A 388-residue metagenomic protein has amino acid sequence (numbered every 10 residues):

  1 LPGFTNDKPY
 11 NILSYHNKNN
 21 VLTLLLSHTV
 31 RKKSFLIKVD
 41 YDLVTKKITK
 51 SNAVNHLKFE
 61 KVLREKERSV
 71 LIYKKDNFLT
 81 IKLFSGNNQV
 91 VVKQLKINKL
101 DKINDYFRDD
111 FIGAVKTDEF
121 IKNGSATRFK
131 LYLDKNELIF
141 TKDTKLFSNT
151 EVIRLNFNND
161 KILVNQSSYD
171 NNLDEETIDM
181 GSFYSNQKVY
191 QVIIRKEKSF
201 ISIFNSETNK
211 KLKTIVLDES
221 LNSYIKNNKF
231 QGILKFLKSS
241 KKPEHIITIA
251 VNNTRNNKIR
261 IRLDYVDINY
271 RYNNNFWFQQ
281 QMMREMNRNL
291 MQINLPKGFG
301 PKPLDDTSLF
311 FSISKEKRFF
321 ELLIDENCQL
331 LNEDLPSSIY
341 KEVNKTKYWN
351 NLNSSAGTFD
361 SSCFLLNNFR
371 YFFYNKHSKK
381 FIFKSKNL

Functional and structural regions predicted by a protein language model:
P2-N6, V92-G124, I162-E176, T214-P243 (+2 more regions): Surface-exposed loop and turn segments in beta-propeller and other repeat-based domains that flank or scaffold
T5-N17, A53-R68, S125-K130, N172-Y184 (+3 more regions): Repeated scaffold domains used in trafficking and secretory/extracellular systems, primarily beta-propellers
N19-L22, K66-S69, K135-L138, S185-Q187 (+1 more regions): Short coil/turn segments that connect the beta-strands within blades of beta-propeller domains
V30-V39, D76-V92, R128, L146-N156 (+3 more regions): Structural motif
L43-S69, K74-F78, K93-I103: Asp-box/WD-like beta-propeller blade repeats and closely related beta-sheet repeat scaffolds
I121-K235: Long, internal scaffold/assembly segments composed of regular secondary structure
E137-K142, I249-N269, N368-F373: Short, hydrophobic/proline-enriched secondary-structure or compact coil segments at domain edges
S354-L388: Blade-level signature of beta-propeller repeat domains, shared across WD40, Kelch, NHL, RCC1 and BNR/Asp-box propellers
